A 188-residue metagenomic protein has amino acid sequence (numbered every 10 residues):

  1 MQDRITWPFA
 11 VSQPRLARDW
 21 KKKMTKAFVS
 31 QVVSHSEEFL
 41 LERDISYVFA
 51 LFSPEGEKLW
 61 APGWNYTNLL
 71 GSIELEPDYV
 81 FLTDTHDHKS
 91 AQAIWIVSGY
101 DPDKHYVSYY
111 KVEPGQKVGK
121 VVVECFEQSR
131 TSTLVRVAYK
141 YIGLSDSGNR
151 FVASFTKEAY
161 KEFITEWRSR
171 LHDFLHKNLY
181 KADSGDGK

Functional and structural regions predicted by a protein language model:
I5-E74: Hydrophobic ligand-binding cavity/cleft-lining segments
T25, D186-K188: Amphipathic/hydrophobic helical signal segments and adjacent flexible N-terminal regions that mediate secretion
S34-S36, S90-W95, K117-V122: Short, surface-exposed coil-to-beta transition loops
E42-S46, G99-D103, E124-L134: A short, structured loop/turn motif at beta-sheet edges
Y47-F49, W60, Q92, V107 (+3 more regions): Short acidic, gly/pro-rich beta-turn/loop elements at beta-sheet edges and active-site/ligand-binding grooves
G56-K58, N68-P114, R170-D186: Glycine-rich portal/gate segments that line the openings of hydrophobic small-molecule binding cavities
K111-S169, Y180-G185: Beta-strand/loop substructures that line and gate deep hydrophobic ligand-binding cavities in soluble
